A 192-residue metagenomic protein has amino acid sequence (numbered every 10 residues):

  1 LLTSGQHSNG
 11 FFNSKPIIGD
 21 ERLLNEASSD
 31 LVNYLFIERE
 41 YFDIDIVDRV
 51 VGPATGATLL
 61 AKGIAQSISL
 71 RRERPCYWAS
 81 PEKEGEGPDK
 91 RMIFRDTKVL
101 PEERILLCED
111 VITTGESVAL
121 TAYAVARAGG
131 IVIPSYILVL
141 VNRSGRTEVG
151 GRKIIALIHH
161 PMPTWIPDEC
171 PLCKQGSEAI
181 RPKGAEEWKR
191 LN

Functional and structural regions predicted by a protein language model:
L1-D43, A185-N192: Active-site-facing substrate-recognition patch
R39, I68-R72, V125, G129: Active-site catalytic pocket residues across diverse enzymes, especially alpha/beta-hydrolases
F42-T55: Short glycine-rich phosphate-binding loop at a beta-alpha junction
D48, E103, S135: Conserved acidic residues
T55-L106, E116-A119: Short, glycine/charge-rich flexible loops or terminal/linker lids adjacent to PRPP-binding catalytic cores
A122-N192: PRPP-dependent phosphoribosyltransferase catalytic core
